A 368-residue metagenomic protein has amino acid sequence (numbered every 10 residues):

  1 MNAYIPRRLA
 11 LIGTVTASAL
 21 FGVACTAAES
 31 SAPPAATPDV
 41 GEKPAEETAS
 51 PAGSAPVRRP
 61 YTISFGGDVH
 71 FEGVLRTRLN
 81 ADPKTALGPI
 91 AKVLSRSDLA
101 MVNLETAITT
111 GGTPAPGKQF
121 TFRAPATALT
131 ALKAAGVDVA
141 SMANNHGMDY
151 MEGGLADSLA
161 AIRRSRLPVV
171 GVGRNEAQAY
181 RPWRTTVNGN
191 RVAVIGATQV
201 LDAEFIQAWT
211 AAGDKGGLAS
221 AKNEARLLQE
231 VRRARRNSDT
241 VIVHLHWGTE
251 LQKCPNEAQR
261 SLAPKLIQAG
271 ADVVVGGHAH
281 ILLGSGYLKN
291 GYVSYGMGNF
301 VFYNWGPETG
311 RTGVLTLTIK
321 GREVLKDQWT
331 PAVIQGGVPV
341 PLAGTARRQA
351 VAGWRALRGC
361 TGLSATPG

Functional and structural regions predicted by a protein language model:
M1-V23: Sec-dependent bacterial lipoprotein signal peptides
A3-I5, C25-T26, P33-G368: Acidic, metal/ion-coordinating pockets
A17-L20, E29-S30, D39: Intrinsic disorder/low-structure terminal segments
